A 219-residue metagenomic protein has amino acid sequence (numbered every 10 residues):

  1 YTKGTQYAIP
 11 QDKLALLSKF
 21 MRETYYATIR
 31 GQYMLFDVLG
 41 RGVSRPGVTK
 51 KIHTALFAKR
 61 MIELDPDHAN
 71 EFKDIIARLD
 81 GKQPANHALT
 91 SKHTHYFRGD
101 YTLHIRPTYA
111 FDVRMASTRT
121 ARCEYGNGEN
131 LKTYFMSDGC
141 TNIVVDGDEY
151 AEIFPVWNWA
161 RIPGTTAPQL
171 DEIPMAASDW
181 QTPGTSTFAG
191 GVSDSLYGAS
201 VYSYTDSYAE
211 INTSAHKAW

Functional and structural regions predicted by a protein language model:
Y1-L14: Aromatic-lined, polymer-binding surfaces characteristic of secreted/periplasmic polysaccharide-degrading enzymes
M21, Y25-I29, Y33-D37, R41-W219: Catalytic and substrate-binding regions of extracellular carbohydrate-active enzymes, especially polysaccharide lyases
